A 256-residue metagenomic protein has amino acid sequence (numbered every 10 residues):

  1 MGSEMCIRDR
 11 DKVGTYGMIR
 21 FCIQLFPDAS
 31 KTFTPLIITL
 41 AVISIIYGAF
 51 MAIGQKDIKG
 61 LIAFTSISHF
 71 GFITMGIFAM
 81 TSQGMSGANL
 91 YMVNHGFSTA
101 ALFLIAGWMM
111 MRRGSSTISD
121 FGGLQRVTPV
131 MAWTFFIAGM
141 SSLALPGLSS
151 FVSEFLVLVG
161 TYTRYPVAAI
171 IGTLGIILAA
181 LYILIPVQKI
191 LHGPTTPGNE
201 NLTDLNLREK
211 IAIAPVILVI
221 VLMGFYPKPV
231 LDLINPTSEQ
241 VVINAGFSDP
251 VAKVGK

Functional and structural regions predicted by a protein language model:
S3-E4, R8-K189: Hydrophobic transmembrane alpha-helices and their helix-loop junctions in integral membrane proteins
T128-M131, I183-K256: Cytoplasmic/organellar membrane-interface segments at the starts of transmembrane helices in multi-pass inner-membrane
